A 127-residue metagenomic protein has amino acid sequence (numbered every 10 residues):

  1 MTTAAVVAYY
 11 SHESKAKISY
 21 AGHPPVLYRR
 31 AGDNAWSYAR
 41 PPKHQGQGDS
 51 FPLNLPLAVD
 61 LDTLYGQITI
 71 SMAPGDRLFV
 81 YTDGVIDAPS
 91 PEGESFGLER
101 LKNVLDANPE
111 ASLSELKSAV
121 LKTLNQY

Functional and structural regions predicted by a protein language model:
M1-Y127: Conserved subregion of the PPM/PP2C metallophosphatase catalytic domain
